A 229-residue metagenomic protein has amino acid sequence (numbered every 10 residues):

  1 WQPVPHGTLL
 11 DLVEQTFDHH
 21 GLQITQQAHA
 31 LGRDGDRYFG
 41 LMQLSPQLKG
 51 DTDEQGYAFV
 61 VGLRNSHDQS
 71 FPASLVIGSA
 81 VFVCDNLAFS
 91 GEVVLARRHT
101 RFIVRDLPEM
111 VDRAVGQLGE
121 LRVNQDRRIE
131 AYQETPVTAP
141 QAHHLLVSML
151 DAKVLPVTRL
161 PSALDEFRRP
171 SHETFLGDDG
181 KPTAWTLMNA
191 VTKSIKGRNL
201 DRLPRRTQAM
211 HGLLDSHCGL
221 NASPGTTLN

Functional and structural regions predicted by a protein language model:
W1-Y38, S45: N-terminal "first-domain core" detector
P46-N229: Intrinsically disordered, low-complexity regions enriched in serine/threonine
